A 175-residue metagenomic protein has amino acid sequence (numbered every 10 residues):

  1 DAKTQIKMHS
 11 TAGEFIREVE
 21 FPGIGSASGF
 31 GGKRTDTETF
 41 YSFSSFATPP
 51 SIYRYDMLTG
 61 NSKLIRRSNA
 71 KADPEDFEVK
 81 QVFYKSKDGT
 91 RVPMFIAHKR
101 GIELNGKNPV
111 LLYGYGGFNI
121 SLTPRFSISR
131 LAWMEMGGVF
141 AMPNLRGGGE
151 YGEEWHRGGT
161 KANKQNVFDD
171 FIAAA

Functional and structural regions predicted by a protein language model:
D1, T35-S45: Short beta-strand elements that form the blades of beta-propeller/WD-repeat-like and other beta-sheet-rich scaffold
D1-A2, R66: Peripheral terminal and inter-domain segments
A2-M8, A47-R54: Structural motif
M8-S10, F43, R54-D56, H98: Residue-level signal for short segments within beta-strands and strand-turn junctions of well-structured beta-sheet
S10, S45, S86-D88: Short acidic, glycine-rich loop/turn motifs
E14, M57-N61, I65-A175: Cap/lid segment of the alpha/beta-hydrolase catalytic domain
F15-E20: A short beta-strand motif characteristic of beta-propeller blades
G25-G32: Repeated scaffold domains used in trafficking and secretory/extracellular systems, primarily beta-propellers
